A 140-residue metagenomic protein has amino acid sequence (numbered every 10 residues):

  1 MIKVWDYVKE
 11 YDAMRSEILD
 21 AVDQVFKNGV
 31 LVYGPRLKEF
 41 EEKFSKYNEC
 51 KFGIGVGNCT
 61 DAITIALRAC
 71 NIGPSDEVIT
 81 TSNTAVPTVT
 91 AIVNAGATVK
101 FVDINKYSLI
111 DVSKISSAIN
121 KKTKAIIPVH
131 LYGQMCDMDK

Functional and structural regions predicted by a protein language model:
M1-V30, P35: N-terminal "arm"/small-domain region of PLP-dependent enzymes with the aminotransferase-like
D20, L37-K43, C50-G53, S113 (+2 more regions): PLP-dependent aminotransferase class I/II
V30-E77, A91-N94, F101: Phosphate-binding glycine-rich loop
R68-K140: PLP-dependent aminotransferase-like
